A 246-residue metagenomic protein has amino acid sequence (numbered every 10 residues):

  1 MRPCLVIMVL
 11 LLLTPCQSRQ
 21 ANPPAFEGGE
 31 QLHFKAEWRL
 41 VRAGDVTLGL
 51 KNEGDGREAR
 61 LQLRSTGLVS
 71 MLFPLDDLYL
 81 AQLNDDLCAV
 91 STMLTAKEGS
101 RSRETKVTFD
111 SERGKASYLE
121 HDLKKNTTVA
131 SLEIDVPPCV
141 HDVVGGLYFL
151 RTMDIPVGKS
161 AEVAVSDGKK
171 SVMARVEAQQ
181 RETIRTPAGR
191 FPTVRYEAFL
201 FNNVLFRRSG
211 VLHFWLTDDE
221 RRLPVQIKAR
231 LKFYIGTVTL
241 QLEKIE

Functional and structural regions predicted by a protein language model:
C4-L13: Sec-dependent N-terminal signal peptides
C16-S111, F149-E246: Acidic, serine/threonine-rich low-complexity disordered tracts
T105-L150: Hydrophobic, well-structured mid-protein blocks that either form specific transmembrane helices
